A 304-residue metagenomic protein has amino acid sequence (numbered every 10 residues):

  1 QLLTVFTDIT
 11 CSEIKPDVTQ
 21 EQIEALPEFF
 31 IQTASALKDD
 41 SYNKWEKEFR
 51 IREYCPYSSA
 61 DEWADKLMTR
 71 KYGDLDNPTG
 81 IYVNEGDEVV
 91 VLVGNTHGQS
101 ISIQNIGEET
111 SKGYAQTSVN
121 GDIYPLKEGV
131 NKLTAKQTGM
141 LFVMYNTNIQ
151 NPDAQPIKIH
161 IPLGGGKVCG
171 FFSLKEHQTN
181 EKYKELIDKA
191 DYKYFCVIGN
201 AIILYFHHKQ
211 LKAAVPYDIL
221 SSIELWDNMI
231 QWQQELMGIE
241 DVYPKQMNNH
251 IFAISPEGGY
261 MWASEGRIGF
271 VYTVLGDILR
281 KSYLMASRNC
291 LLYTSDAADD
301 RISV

Functional and structural regions predicted by a protein language model:
T4-G170: Beta-strand-enriched, solvent-exposed domains that form extended recognition/catalytic surfaces
P27-E28, Q178-T179, V215-D218: Alpha-helix capping and helix-coil boundary motifs
K71-D74, I123-L126, T179-N180, E185-D188 (+1 more regions): Short amphipathic alpha-helical surface micro-motifs
G113-P125, P162-L174, K212-L236: A signal for specific C-terminal beta-sheet/loop modules enriched in small/flexible residues with GP/PG/PP motifs
H160-C196: Low-complexity, Pro/Ser/Thr- and charge-rich linker/hinge segments at domain boundaries
I187, Y192-S295: Juxtacatalytic substrate-recognition/specificity segment
Y293-V304: Single conserved hydrophobic/aromatic residue that forms the stacking wall/gate of nucleotide- or nucleobase-binding
